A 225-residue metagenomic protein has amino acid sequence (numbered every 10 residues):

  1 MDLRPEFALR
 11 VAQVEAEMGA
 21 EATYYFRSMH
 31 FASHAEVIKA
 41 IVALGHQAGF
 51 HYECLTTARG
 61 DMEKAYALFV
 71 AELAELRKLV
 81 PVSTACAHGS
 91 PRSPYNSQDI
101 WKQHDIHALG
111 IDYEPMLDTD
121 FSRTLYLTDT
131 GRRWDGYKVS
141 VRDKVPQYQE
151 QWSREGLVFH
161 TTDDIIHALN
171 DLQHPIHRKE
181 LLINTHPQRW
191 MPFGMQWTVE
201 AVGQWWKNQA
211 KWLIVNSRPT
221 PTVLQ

Functional and structural regions predicted by a protein language model:
M1-L3: Short, glycine-rich nucleotide/cofactor-binding loops
P5-T23, S33, K39-L44, L55 (+1 more regions): Terminal accessory/targeting
R27-M29: Catalytic beta/alpha-barrel core
G49-H51: Short acidic/histidine-rich active-site segments
